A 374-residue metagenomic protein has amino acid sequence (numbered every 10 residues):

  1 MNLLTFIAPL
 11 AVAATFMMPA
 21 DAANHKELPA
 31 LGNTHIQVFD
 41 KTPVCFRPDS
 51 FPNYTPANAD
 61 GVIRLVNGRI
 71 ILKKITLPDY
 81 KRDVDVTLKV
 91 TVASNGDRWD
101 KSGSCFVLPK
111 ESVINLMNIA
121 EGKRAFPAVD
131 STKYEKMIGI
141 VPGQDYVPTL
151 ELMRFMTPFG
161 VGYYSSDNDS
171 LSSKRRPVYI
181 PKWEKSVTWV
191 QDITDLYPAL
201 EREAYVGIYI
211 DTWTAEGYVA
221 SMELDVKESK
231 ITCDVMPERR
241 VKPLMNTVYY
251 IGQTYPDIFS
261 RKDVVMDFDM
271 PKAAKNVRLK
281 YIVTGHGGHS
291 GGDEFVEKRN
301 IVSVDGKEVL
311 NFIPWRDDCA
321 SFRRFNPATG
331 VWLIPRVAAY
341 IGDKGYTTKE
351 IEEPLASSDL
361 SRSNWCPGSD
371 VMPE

Functional and structural regions predicted by a protein language model:
M1-E27: Bacterial Sec-dependent N-terminal signal peptides
A23-E374: Extracellular/secretory-pathway and virion-surface proteins
